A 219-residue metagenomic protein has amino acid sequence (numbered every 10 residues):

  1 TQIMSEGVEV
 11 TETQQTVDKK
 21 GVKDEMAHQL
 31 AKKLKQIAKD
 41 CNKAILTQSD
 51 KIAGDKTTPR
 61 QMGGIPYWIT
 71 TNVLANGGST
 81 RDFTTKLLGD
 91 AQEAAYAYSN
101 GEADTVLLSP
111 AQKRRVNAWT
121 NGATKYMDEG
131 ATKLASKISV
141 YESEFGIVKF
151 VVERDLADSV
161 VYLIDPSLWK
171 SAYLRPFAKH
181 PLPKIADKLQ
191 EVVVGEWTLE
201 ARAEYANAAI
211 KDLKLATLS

Functional and structural regions predicted by a protein language model:
T1-S219: Flexible, glycine/threonine- and acidic-rich loop/arm segments that mediate assembly and lattice contacts in viral
